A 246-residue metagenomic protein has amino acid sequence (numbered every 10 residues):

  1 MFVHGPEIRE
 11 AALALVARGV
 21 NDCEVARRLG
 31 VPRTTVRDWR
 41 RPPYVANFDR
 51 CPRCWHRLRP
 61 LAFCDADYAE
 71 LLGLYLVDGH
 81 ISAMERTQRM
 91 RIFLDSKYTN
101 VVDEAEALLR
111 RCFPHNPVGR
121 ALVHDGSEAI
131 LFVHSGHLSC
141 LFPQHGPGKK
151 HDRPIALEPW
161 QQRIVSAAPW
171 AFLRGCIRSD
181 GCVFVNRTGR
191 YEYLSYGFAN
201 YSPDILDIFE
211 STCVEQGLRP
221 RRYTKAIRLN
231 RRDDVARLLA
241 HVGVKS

Functional and structural regions predicted by a protein language model:
M1-S246: Internal intein/HINT superfamily modules and their associated LAGLIDADG
